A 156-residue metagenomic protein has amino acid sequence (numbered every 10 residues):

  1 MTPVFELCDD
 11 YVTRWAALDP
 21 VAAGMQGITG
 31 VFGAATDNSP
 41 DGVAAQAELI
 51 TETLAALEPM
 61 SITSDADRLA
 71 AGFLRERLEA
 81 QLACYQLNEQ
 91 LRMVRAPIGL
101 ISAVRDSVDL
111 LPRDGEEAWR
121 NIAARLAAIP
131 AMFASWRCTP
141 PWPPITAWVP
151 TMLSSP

Functional and structural regions predicted by a protein language model:
M1-P156: Membrane-proximal, proline-rich intrinsically disordered regions
